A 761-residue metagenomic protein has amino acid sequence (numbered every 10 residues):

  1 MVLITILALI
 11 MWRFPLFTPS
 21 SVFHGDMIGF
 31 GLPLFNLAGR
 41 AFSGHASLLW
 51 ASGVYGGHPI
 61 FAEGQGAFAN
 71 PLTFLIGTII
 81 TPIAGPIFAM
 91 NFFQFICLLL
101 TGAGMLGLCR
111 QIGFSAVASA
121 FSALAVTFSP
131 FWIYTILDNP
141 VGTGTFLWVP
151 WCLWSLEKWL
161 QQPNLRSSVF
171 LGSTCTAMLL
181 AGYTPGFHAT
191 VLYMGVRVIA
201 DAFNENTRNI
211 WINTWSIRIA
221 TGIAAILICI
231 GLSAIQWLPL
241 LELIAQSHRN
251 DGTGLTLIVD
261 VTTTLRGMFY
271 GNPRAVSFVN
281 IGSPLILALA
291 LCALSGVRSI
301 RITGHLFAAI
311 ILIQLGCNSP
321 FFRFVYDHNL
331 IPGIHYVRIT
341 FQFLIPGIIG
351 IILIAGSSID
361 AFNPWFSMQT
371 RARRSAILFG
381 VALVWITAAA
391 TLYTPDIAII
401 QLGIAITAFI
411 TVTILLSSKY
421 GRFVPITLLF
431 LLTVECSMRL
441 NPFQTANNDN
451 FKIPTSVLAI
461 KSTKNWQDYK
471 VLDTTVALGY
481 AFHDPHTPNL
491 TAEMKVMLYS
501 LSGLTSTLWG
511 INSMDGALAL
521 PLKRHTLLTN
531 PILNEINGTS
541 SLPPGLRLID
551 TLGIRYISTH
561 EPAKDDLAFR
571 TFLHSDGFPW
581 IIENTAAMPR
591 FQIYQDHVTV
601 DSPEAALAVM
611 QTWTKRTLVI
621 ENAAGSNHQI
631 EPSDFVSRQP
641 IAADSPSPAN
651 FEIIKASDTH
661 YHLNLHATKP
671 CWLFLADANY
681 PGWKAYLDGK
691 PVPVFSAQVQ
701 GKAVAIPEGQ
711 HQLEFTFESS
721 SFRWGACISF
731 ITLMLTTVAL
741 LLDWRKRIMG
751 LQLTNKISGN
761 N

Functional and structural regions predicted by a protein language model:
M1-P33, L37, A225-P239, L312 (+1 more regions): Transmembrane signal-anchor helices characteristic of membrane glycosylation enzymes that use polyprenol
L3, N139-T143, L147, W159-G172 (+10 more regions): Contiguous transmembrane helix-bundle modules in multi-pass membrane proteins
I4, F95, L99-I112, A116-F203 (+3 more regions): Membrane-embedded helix bundles of polyisoprenyl
L7-G102, L124-F146, T256-A275, C317-I334 (+5 more regions): Membrane-interface coil-to-helix junctions
A62-Q65, N318-P320, L428-L548, I581-I641 (+2 more regions): Extracytoplasmic/lumenal acceptor-recognition loop(s) of multi-pass membrane glycoenzymes
F92-G107, P284-C292, S721-R747: Selective detector of the "anchor" transmembrane alpha-helix that sits immediately C-terminal
F187-H188, S216-P284, P320-F322, H335 (+1 more regions): Transmembrane catalytic cores of multi-pass membrane glycosyltransferases and polysaccharide-assembly enzymes
Q314, A390, P543, R555 (+1 more regions): Active-site-proximal, structured, solvent-exposed surfaces of multi-pass membrane proteins that position macromolecular
